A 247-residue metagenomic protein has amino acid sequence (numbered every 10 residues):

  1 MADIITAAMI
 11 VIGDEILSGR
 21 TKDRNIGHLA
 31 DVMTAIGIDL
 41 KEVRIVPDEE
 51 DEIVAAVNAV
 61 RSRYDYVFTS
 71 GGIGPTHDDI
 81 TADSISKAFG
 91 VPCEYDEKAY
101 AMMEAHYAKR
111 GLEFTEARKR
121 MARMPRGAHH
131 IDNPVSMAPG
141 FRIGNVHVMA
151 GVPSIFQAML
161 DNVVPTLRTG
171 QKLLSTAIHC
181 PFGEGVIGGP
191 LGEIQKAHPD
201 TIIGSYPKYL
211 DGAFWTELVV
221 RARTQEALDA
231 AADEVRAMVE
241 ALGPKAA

Functional and structural regions predicted by a protein language model:
A2-V43, P47-D48, D229-A230: Glycine-rich phosphate/diphosphate-binding loop of Rossmann-like nucleotide-binding domains
I4-A7, S62-Y64, P125-R126, M137-A138 (+3 more regions): Short coil/turn connectors at secondary-structure junctions
I12-D14, T69-H77, A150-G151, R221-R223: Glycine-rich beta-strand-to-loop/alpha-helix junction loops that act as flexible
G27-I80, K87, A108: N-terminal small/polar loop signature for handling phosphorylated ligands or for N-terminal nucleophile
I45-D48, K98, K119, F182: Short beta->alpha linker loops
E52-N58, D79-G170: Proline/glycine-rich low-complexity loops and linkers
N145-M238: An accessory alpha-helical subdomain
M238-A247: Conserved short beta-strand edge segments in small beta-sheet-based binding/regulatory domains
